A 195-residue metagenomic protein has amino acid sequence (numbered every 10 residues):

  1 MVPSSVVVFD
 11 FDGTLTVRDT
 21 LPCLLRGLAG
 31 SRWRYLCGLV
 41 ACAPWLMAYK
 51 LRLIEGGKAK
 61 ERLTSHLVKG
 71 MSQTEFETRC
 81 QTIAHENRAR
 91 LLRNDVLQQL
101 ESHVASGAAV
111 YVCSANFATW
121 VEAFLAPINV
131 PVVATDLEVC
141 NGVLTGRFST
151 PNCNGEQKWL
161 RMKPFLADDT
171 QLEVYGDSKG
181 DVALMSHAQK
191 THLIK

Functional and structural regions predicted by a protein language model:
M1-R52: Active-site neighborhood of HAD-like aspartate-dependent phosphohydrolases
V2, T78, H85-K195: C-terminal cap/substrate-recognition subdomain and adjoining C-terminal extension of metal-dependent phosphatase-like
L15-V17, R32-C37, V68-Q73, L91-N94 (+1 more regions): Short hydrophobic/aromatic-rich motifs at helix boundaries and adjacent loops
D19, K58-A59, T119, E156: A generic alpha-helix surface/boundary motif
C37-G38, P44, G57, D95-L100 (+1 more regions): Juxtamembrane/interface motifs at transmembrane-helix termini
Y49-R52, G57-Q73, I128, V132-D136: Short, compositionally biased "basic patch" segments
A59-D95: Metal-dependent phosphoesterase signature
